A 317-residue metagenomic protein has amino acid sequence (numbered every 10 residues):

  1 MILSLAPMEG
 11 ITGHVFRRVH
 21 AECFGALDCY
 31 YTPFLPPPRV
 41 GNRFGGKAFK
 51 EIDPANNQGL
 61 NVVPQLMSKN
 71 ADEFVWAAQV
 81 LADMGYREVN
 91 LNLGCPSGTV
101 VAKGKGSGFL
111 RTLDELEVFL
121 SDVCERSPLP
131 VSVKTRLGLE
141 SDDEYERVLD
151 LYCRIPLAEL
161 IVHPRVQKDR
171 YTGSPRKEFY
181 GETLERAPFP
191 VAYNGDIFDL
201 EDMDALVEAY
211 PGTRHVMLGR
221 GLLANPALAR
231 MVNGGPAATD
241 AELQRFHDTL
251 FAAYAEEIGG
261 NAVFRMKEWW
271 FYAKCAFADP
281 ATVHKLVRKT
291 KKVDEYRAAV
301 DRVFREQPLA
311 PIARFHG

Functional and structural regions predicted by a protein language model:
M1-G317: Flavin-dependent oxidoreductase catalytic cores
